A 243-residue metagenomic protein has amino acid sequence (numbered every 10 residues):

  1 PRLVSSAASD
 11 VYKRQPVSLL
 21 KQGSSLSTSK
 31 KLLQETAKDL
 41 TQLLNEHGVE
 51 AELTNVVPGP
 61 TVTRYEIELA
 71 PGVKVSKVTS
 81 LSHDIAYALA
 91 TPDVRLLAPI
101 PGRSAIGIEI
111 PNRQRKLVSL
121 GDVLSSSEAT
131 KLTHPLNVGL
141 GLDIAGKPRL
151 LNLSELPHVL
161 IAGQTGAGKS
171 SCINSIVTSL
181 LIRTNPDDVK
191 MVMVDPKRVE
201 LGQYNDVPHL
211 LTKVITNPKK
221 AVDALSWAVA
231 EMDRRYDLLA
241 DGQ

Functional and structural regions predicted by a protein language model:
P1-A8, Y12: Single conserved hydrophobic/aromatic residue that forms the stacking wall/gate of nucleotide- or nucleobase-binding
V4, L33, K74, S154 (+1 more regions): Short, conserved glycine- and acidic-residue-centered signature motifs in active-site or ligand-binding loops
S5, Q34-A37, T79-S82, N174 (+2 more regions): Hydrophobic face of alpha-helices
S9, A51, I100-A105, E109 (+1 more regions): P-loop NTPase catalytic phosphate-binding loop
K13-P16, N152: Helix N-cap / beta->alpha transition motif
P16-H134: Non-catalytic, charged/low-complexity accessory segments that flank nucleotide-binding cores of NTPase families
